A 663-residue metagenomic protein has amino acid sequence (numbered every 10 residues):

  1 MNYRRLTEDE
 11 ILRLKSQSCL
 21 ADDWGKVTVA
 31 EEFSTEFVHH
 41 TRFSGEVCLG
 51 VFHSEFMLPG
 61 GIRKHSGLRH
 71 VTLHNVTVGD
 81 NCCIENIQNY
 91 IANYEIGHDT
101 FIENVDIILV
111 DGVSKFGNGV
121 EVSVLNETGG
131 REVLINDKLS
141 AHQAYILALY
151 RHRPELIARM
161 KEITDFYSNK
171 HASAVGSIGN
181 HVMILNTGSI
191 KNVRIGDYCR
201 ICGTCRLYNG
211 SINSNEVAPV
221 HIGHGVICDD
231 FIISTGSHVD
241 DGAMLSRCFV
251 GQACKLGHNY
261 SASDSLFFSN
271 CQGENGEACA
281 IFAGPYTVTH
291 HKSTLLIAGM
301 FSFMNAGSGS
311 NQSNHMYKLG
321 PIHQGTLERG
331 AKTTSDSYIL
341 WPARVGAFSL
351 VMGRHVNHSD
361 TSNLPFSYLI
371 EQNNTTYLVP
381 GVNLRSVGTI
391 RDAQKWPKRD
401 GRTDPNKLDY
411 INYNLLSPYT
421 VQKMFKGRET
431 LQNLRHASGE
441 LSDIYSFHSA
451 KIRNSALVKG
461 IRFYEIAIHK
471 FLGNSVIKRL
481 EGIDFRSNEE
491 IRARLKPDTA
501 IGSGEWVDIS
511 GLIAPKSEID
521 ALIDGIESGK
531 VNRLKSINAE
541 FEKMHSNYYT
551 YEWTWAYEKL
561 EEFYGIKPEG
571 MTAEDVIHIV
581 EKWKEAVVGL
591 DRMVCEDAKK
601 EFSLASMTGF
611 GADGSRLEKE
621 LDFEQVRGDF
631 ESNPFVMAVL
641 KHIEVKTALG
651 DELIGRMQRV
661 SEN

Functional and structural regions predicted by a protein language model:
M1, D22-K26: Extended non-catalytic interaction/regulatory regions in multidomain proteins
M1-D9: Intrinsically disordered, low-structural-confidence terminal and linker regions
R13-A21, V29-F52, F56-L68, T77 (+5 more regions): Glycine-rich hexapeptide-repeat left-handed beta-helix
G61-R69, T164-L185: Right-handed parallel beta-helix
N89-Y90, Y94-I96, T100-F101, D106-F116 (+8 more regions): Long, charge-dense tracts
D111, Q372-N663: Long, compositionally biased intrinsically disordered regions
